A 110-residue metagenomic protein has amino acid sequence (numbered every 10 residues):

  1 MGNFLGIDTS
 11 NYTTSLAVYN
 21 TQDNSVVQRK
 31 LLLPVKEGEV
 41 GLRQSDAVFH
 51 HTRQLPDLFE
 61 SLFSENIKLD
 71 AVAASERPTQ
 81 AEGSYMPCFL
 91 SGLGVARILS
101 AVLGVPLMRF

Functional and structural regions predicted by a protein language model:
M1-F110: Short acidic/glycine-rich loops and adjacent helix/strand connectors that line catalytic pockets where negatively
